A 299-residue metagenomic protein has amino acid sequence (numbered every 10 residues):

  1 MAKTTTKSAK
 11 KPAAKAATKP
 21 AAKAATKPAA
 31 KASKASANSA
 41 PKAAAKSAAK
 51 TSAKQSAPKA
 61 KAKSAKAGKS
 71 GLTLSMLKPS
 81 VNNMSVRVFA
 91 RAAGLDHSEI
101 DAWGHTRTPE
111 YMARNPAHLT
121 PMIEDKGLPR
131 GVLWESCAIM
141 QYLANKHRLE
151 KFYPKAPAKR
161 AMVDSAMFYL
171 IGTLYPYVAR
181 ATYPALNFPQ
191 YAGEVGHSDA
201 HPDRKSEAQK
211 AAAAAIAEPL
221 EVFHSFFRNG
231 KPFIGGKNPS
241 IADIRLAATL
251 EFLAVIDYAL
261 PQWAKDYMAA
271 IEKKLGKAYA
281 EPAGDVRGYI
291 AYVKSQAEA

Functional and structural regions predicted by a protein language model:
K3, K54, K59-S206: GST-like domain detector, emphasizing the conserved glutathione-binding G-site in the N-terminal thioredoxin-like
T4-S64: Low-complexity, polybasic segments enriched for Lys interleaved with small residues
L77, I241, D285-R287: Short, solvent-exposed turn/loop segments enriched in Gly/Ser/Thr/Pro and often Arg
W134, A158, A259-W263, E281: Alpha-helix N-cap and coil->helix boundary residues
Y153, Y177, A181, F233 (+1 more regions): Short, polar/charged, Gly/Pro-enriched helix-capping and turn/loop motifs at alpha-helix termini and inter-helix linkers
V163, I271-E272, G276-A280: Short beta-strand edge/turn micro-motifs at domain boundaries
L170-K273: GST-like fold's C-terminal all-alpha helical module
K277-A299: Terminal-tail/helix-coil boundary detector
